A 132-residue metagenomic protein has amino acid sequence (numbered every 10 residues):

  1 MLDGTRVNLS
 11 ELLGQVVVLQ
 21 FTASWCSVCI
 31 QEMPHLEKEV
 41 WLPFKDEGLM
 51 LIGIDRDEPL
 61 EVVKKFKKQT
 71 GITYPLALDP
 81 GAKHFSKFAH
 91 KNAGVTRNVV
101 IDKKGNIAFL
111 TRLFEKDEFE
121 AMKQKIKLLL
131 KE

Functional and structural regions predicted by a protein language model:
M1-V17, F88: A short beta-strand-turn-helix
L12-Q15, D46, T73: Active-site acidic short loop of glycosyltransferases
L13, F21-K38: Conserved redox-active cysteine motifs that mediate thiol-disulfide chemistry, especially di-cysteine Cys-X(1-2)-Cys
V18-L19, L51: Hydrophobic beta-strand anchors of alpha/beta hydrolase catalytic cores
F21-A23, I54-D57, D79-P80, T111-R112: Active-site-proximal beta-strand/loop segments in catalytic clefts of secreted hydrolases
I30-T70, G81-K87: Structural microenvironment flanking redox-active thiols in thiol-disulfide oxidoreductases
K68-T73, D79-K127: Thiol/disulfide oxidoreductase modules built on the thioredoxin-like
